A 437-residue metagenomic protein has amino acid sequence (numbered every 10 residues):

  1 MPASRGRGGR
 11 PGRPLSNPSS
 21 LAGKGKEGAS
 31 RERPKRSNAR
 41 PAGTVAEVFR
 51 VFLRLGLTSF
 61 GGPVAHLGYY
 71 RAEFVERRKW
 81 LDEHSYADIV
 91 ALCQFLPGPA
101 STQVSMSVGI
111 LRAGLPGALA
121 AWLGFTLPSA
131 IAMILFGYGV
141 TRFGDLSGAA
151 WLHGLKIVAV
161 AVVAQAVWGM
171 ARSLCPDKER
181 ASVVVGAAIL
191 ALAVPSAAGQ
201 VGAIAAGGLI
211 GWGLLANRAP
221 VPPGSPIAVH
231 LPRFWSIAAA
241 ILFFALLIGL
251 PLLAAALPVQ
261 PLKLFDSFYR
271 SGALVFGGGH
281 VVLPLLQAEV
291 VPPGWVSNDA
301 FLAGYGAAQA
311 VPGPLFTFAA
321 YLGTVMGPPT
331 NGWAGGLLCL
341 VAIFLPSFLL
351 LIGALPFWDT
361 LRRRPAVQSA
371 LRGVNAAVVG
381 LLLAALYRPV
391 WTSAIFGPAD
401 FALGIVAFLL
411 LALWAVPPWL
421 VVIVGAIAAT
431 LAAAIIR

Functional and structural regions predicted by a protein language model:
P2-P14, K26-L96, S107-R437: Multi-pass membrane proteins that catalyze or facilitate reactions on polyprenyl-/lipid-phosphate substrates and their
